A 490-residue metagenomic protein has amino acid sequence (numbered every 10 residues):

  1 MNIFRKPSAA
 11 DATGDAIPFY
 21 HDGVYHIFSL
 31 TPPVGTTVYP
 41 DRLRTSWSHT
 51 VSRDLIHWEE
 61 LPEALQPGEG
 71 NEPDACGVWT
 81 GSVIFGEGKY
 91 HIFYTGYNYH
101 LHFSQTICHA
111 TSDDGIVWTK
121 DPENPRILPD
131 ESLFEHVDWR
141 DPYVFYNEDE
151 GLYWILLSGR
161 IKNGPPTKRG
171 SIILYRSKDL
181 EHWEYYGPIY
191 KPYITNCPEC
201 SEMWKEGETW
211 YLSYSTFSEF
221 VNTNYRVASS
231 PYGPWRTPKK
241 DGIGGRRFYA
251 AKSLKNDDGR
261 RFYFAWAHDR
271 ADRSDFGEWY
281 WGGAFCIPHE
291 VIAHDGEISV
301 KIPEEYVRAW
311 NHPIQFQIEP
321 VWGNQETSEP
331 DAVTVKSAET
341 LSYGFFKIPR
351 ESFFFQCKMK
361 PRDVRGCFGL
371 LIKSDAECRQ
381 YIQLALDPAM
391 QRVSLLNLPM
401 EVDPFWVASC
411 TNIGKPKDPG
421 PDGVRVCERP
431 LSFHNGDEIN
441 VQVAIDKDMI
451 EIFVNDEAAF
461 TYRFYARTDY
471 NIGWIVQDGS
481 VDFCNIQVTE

Functional and structural regions predicted by a protein language model:
M1-D141, F145-P198, K205-G245, D258 (+5 more regions): Beta-rich carbohydrate-recognition and catalytic domains
Y20, I348-R350, H434-G436, I445: Surface-exposed coil/turn segments at beta-strand junctions on protein surfaces, enriched
V24, P330-A332, S352-Q356, E438-N440: Intrinsic-disorder/low-complexity, polar/charged segments enriched in Ser/Thr/Lys/Arg/Asp/Glu/Gln
M203, F355-C357, D437-V454: Short tryptophan-centered beta-strand motifs in secreted/extracellular beta-sheet-rich domains of glycan-recognition
V291, Q380-Q391, V441-I445, W474: Broad, structure-driven detector of short, well-ordered beta-strand segments within folded domains
V333-C410: Secretory/extracellular carbohydrate-interaction modules and structurally similar beta-sandwich "look-alikes"
V402-N440: Short, aromatic/His-centered strand-loop micro-motif at the edge of beta-sheets
F464-E490: Ligand-recognition surfaces built from glycine- and aromatic
